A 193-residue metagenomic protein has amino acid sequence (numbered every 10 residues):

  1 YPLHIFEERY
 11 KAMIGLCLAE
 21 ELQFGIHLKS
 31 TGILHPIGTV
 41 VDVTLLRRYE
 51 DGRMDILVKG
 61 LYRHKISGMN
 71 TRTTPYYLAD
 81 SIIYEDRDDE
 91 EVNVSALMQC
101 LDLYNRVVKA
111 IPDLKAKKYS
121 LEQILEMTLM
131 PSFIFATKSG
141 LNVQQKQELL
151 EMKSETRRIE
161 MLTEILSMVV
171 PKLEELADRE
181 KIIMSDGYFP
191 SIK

Functional and structural regions predicted by a protein language model:
Y1-K193: N-terminal low-complexity, acidic/polar interaction/targeting segments
